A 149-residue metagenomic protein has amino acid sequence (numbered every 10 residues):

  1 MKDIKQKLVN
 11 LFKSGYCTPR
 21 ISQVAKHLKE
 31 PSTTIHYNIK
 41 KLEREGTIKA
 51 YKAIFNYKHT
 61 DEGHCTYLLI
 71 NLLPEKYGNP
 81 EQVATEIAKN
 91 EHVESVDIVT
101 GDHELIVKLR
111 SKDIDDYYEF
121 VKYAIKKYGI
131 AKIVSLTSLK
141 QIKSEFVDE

Functional and structural regions predicted by a protein language model:
M1-E149: A compositional/biophysical signature of low hydrophobicity enriched in polar/charged and small residues
